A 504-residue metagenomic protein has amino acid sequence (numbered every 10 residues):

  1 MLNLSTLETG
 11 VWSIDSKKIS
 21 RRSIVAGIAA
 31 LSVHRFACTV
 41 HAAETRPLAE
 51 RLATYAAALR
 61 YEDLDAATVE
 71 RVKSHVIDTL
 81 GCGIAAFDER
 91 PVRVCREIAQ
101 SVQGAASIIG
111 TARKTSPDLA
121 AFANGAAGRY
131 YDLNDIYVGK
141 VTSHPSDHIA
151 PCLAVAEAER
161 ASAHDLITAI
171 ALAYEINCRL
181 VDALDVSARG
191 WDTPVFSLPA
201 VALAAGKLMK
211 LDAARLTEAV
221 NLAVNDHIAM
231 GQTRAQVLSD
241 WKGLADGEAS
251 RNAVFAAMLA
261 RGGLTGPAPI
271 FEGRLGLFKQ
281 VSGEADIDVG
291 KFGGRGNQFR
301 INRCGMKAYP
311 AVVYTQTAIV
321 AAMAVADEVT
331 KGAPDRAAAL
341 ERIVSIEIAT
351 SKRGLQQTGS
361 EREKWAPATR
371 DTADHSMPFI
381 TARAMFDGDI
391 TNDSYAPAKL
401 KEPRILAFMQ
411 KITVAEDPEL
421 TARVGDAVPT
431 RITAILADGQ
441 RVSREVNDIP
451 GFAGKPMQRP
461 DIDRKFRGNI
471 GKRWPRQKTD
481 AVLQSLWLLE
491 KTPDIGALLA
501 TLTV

Functional and structural regions predicted by a protein language model:
L4-L7, W12-T142, L238-N252, M258-V504: Terminal-appendage/accessory-domain detector
E50, T54, A150, A171 (+5 more regions): Generic structural signal for well-ordered, non-membrane alpha-helices
R60, Y131-N134, V155-E159, N177 (+4 more regions): Structural motif corresponding to the C-terminal cap of alpha-helices
D63-L64, A156-A163, L184, G206-L216 (+2 more regions): Inter-helical turn/loop segments and adjacent helix faces that build the functional surface of alpha-helical bundle
A86, C152-E159, A202-M209, A256-A260 (+2 more regions): Well-ordered alpha-helical scaffold segments within catalytic/enzyme domains
D135-E175: Hydrophobic alpha-helical hairpins/lids featuring a short glycine-rich hinge
S146-L153, S197-A204, S250-F255, T315-I319: Well-ordered alpha-helical segments within folded domains of soluble proteins
H164-A249: Glycine-rich, mobile lid/loop segments that gate access to catalytic sites or pores
